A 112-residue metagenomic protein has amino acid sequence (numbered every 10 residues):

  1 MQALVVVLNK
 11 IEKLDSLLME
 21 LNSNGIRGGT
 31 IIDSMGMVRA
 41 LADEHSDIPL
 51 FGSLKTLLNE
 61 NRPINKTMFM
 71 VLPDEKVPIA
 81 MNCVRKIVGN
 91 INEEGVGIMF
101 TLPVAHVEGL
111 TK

Functional and structural regions predicted by a protein language model:
M1-K112: Positively charged, small/polar-rich N-terminal and surface patches that mediate targeting and assembly and bind
